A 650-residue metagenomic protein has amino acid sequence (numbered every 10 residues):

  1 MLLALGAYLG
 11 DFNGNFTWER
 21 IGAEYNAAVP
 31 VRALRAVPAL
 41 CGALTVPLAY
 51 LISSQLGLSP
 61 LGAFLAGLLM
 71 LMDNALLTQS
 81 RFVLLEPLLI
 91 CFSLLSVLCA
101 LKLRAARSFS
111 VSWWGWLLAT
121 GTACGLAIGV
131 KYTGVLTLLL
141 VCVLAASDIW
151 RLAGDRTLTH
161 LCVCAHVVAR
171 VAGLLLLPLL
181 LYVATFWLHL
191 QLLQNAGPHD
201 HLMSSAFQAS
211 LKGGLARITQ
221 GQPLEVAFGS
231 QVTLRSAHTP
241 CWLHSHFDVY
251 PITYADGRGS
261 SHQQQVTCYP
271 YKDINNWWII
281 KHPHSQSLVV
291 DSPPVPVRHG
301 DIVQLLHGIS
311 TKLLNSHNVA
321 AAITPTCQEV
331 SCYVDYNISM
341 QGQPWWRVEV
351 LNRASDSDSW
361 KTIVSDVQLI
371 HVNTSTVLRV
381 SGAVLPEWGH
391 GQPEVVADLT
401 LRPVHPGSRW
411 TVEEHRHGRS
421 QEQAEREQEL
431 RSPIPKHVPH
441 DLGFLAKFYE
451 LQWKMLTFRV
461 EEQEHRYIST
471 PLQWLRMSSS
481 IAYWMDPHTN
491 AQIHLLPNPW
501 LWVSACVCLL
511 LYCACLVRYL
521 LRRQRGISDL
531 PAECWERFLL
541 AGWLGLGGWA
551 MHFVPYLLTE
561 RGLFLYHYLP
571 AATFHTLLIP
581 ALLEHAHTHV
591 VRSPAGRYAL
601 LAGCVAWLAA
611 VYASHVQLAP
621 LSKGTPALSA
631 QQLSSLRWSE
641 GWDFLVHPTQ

Functional and structural regions predicted by a protein language model:
M1-L40, H488-Q492: Interfacial juxtamembrane loops and adjacent helix segments that form the catalytic/substrate-binding surfaces
R32, A36-G57, L95: Transmembrane-helix motifs of polytopic, lipid-linked glycan transferases
L48-L51, L88-F109, W116, T120-C124 (+2 more regions): Specific aromatic-rich, kink-prone transmembrane helix
A63-L71, T78, C124, I128: Short helix- or helix-capping micro-motifs that position conserved polar/aromatic residues at function-defining sites
A75-L89, T133: Short acidic/glycine- and proline-prone juxtamembrane loop motifs at membrane-interface regions of multi-pass membrane
A106-S108, W116, I149, A153 (+11 more regions): Transmembrane helical bundles and short interhelical boundary loops of multi-pass, membrane-embedded
L118-A119, T133-R151: Transmembrane-embedded, aromatic-rich helix segments that form part of the hydrophobic channel/pocket engaging
L190-G443: Lectin-like carbohydrate-binding module/patch detector with strong preference for beta-trefoil
